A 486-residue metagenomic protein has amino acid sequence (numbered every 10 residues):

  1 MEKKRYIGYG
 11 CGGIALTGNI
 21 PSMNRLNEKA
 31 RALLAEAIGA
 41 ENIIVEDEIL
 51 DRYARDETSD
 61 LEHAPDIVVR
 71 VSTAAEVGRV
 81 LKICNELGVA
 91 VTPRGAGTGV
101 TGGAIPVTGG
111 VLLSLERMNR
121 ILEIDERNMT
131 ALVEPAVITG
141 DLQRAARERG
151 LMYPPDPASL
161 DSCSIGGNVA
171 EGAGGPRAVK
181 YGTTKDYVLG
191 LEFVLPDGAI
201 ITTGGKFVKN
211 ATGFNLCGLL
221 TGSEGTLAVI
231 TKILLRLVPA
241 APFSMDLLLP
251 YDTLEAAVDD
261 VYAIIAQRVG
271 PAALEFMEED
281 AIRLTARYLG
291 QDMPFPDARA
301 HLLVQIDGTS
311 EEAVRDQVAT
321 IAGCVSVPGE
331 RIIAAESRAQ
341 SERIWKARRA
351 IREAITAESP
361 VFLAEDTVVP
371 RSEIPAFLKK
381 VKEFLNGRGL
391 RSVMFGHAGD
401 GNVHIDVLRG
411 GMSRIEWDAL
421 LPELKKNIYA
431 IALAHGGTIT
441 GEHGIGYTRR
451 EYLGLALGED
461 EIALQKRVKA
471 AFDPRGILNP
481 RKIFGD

Functional and structural regions predicted by a protein language model:
K3-K4: Polybasic, lysine-rich low-complexity intrinsically disordered segments
L16-K82, G99-M129, A158, A281-D292 (+2 more regions): N-terminal flexible segment immediately upstream of the FAD-binding catalytic core in FAD-dependent oxidoreductases
A40, L433-I445, A470, P474-L478: Alpha-helix capping/hinge segments and adjacent helical runs
V45-R52, P239, M245-N427, I431 (+1 more regions): C-terminal substrate-recognition/cap domain of FAD-linked oxidoreductases
R120-E275, L478: FAD-binding subdomain of flavoenzyme oxidoreductases
A199, R450-D486: Activity-critical C-terminal alpha-helical subdomain
